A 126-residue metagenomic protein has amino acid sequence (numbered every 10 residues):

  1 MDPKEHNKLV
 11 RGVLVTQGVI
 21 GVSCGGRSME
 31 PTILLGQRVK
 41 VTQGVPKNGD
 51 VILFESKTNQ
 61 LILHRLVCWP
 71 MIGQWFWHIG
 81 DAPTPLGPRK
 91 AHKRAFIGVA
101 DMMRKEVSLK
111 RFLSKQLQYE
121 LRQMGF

Functional and structural regions predicted by a protein language model:
M1-F126: Extended hydrophobic leader/signal-anchor segments used for secretion and membrane insertion
